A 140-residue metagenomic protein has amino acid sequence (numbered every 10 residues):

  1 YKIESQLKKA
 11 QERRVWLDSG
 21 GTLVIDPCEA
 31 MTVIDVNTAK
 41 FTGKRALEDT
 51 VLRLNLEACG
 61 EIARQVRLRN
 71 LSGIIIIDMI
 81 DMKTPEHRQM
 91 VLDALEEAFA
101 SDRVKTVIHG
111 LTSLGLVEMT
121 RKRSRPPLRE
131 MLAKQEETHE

Functional and structural regions predicted by a protein language model:
Y1-L23: A contiguous, basic/glycine-rich beta-loop/short-helix subdomain that forms a polymer-engagement track
L17-E140: Conserved glycine-centered short motifs in functionally critical loops
